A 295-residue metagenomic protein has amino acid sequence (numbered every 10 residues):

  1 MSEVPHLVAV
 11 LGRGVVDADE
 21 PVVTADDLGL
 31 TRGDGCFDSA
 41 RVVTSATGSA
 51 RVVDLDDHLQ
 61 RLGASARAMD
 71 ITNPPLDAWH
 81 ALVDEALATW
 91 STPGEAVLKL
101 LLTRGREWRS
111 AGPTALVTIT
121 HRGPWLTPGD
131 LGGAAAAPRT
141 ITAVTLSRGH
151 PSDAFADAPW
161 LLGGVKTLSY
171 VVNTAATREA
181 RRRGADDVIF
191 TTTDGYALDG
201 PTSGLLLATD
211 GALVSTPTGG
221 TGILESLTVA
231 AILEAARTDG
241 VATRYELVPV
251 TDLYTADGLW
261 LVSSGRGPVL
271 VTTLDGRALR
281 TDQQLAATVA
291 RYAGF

Functional and structural regions predicted by a protein language model:
M1-T72, A81-E85, T103, W108-F295: Helix-start/capping segments and mature chain N-termini
P75: Conserved acidic
S91-T92, G240: Short helix-capping segments at alpha-helix termini
T92-L102: Ordered, amphipathic secondary-structure segments that act as subunit-interaction surfaces in large macromolecular
